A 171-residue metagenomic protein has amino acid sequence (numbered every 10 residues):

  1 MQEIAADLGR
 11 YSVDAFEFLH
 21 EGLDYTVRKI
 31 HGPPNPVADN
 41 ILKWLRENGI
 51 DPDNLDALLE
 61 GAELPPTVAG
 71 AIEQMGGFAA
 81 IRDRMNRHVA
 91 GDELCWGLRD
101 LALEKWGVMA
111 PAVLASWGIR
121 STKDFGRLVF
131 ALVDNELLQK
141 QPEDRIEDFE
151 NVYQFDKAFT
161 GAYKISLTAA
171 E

Functional and structural regions predicted by a protein language model:
M1, F78, W106-M109: Short acidic (Asp/Glu) and glycine-rich catalytic loops that position anionic groups and cofactors
M1-N54: N-terminal, charge-rich interaction modules
Q2-V13, M85, V89, S116-I119: Generic amphipathic alpha-helical segments used as scaffolds and interaction surfaces in large, multi-domain proteins
T26-P33, P52, K105-M109, S121 (+3 more regions): Short secondary-structure junctions and interdomain/linker hinges
N54-A62, S116-W117, P142-E150: Short, charged early-sequence alpha-helical segments and their helix-coil boundaries
L59-D100, E104: Intrinsically disordered, low-complexity acidic Ser/Thr-rich regulatory segments
R87-Q141, F149: Amphipathic alpha-helical packing elements
K140-E171: Long, compositionally biased
